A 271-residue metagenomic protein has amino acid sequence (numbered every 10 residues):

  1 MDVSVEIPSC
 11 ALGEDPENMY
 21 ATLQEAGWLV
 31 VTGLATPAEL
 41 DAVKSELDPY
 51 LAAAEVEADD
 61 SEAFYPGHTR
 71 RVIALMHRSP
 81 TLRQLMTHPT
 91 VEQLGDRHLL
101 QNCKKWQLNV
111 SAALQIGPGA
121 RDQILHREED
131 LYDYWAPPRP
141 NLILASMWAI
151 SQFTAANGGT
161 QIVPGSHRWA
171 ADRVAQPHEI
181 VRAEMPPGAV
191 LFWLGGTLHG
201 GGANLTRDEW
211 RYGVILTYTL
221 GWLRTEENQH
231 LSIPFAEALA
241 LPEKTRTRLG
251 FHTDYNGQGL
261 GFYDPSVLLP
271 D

Functional and structural regions predicted by a protein language model:
M1-E25, T32-H126, D130-W135: Non-heme Fe(II)-dependent double-stranded beta-helix
H68, R78, N109-V110, L142-L144 (+3 more regions): Residues that flank catalytic or metal-binding motifs in active/ligand-binding sites
H77, M86-T87, V163, W193 (+1 more regions): A conserved hydrophobic position in a structured secondary element of the catalytic/binding core that shapes
P89-Q93, L144, P186: A structural signal for well-ordered alpha-helical segments within the folded catalytic domains of diverse enzymes
V110-A113, S146-W148, V214-Y218: A structural signal for short, well-ordered beta-strand segments
L114, Q152-F153, G196-T197: Short Ser/Thr-interspersed hydrophobic loop/turn segments at strand-loop and sheet-helix junctions that line or gate
A120-M185, L223-I233: Catalytic core of non-heme Fe(II) oxygenases with the double-stranded beta-helix
W169-F192, G196-L198, G202-D271: Conserved double-stranded beta-helix
